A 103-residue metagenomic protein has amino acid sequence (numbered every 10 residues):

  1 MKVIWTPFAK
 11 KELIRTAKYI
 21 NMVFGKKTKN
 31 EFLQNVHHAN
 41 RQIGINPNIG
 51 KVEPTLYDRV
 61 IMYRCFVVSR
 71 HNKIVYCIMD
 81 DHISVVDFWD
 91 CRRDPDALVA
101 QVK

Functional and structural regions predicted by a protein language model:
K2-Y57: Basic, Lys/Arg-enriched alpha-helical interface segments
V60-C65: Short, P/G- and charge-enriched loop/turn segments at secondary-structure junctions
V68-K103: Enriched for short, Lys/Arg-rich terminal
